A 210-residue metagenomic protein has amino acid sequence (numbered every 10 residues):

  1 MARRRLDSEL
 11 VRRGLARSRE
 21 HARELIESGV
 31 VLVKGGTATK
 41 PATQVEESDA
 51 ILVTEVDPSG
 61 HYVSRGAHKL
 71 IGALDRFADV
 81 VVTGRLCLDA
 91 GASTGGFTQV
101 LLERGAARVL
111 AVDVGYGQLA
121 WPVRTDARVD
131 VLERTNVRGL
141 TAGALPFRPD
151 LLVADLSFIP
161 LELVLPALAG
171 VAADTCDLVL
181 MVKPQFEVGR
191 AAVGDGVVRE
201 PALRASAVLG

Functional and structural regions predicted by a protein language model:
M1-E47, L86: A basic, amphipathic helix-loop patch mediating RNA/tRNA/ribosome contacts
G66-T83: Conserved alpha-helix/loop element of class I SAM-dependent methyltransferases that forms part of the SAM/SAH-binding
V82-S93: Conserved class I S-adenosyl-L-methionine
S93-T98, G115: Residues at the N-terminus of the alpha-helix immediately C-terminal to the conserved SAM/SAH-binding loop
V100-R108: Conserved S-adenosyl-L-methionine
R108-L163: S-adenosyl-L-methionine
E162-V179: A short glycine-rich, Lys/Arg-flanked "PGG" loop and its adjoining helix->strand segment in the class I
P184-E200: Short, glycine-/aromatic-enriched active-site segment of Class I SAM-dependent methyltransferases
